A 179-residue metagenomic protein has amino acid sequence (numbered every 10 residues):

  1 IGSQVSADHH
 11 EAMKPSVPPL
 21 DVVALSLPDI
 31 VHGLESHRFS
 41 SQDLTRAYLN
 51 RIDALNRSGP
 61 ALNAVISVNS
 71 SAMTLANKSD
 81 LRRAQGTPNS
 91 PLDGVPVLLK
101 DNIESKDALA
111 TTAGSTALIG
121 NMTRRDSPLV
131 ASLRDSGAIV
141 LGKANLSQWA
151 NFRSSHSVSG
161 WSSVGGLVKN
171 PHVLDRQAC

Functional and structural regions predicted by a protein language model:
I1-A84: An N-terminal boundary/leader segment
M13-D21, L25, I30, D53-G59 (+7 more regions): Residue-level signal for the start and early helices of compact helical domains
S58-L118: N-terminal, positively charged, Ser/Thr/Ala/Gly-biased leader segments that form transit/presequence-like amphipathic
L92-C179: Short glycine/serine-rich loop/turn segments
